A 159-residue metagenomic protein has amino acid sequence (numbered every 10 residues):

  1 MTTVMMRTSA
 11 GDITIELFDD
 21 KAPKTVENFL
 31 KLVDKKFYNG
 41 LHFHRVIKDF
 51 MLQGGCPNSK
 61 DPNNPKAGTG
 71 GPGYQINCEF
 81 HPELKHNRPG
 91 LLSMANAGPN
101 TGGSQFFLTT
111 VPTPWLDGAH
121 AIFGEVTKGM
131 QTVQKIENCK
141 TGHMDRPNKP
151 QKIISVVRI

Functional and structural regions predicted by a protein language model:
M1-I159: Cyclophilin-like peptidyl-prolyl cis-trans isomerases
